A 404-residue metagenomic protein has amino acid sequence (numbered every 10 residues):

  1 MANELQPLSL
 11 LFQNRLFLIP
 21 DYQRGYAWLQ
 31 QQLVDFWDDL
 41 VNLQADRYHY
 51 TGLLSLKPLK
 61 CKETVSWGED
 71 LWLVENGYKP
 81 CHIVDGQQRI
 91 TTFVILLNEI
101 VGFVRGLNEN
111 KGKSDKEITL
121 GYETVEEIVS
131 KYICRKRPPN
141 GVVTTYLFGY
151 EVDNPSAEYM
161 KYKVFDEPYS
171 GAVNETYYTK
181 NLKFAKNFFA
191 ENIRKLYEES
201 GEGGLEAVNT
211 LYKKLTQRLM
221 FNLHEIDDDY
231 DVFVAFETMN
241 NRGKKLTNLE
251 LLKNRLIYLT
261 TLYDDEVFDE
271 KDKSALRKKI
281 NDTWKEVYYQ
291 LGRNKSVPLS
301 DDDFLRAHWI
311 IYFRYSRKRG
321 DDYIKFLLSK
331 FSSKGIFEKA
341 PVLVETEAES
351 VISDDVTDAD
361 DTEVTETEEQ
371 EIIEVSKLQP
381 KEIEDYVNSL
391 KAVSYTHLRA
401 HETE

Functional and structural regions predicted by a protein language model:
M1-E402: Flexible coil/loop and intrinsically disordered segments
